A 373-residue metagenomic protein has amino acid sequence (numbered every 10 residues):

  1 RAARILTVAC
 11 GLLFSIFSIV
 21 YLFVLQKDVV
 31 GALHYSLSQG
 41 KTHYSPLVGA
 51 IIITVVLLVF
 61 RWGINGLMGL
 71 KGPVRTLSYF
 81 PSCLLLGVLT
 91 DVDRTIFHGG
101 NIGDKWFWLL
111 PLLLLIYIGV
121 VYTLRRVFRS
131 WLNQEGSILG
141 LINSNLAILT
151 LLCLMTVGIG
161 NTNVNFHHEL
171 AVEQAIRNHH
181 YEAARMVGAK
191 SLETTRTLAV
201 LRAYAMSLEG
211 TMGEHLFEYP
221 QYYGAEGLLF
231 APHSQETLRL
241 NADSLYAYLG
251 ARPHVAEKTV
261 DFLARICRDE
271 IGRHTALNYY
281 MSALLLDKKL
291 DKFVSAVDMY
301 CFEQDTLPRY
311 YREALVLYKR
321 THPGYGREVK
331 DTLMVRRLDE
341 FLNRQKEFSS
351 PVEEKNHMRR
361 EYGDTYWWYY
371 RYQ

Functional and structural regions predicted by a protein language model:
R1-S82: Membrane-anchoring hydrophobic segments
F17-L22, F80-V92, L151-T156: Aromatic-anchored segments of alpha-helical transmembrane domains
S36-S45, G99-W108, S137: Membrane-interface segments at the starts/ends of alpha-helical transmembrane spans
G66-G69, G103, F128-N143: Membrane-interface anchoring determinants
T76-Q134: Membrane-embedded alpha-helical segments of integral membrane proteins
S137-N163: Internal/C-terminal transmembrane anchor helices
G160-A296: Soluble catalytic regions of membrane-associated enzymes that act on cell-envelope and secretory-pathway components
L249-Q373: Solvent-exposed soluble domains appended to multi-pass membrane proteins
